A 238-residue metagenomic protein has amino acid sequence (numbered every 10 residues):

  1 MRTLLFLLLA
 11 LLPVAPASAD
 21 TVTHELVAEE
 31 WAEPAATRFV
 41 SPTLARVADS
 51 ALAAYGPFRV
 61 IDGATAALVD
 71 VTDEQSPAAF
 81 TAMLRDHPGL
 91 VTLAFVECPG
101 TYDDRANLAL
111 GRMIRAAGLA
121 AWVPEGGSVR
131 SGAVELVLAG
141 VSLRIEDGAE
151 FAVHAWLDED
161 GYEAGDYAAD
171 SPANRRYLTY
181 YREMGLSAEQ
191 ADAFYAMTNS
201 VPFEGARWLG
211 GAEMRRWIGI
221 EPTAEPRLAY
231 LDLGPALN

Functional and structural regions predicted by a protein language model:
M1-T3: Positively charged n-region of N-terminal signal peptides that target proteins for export
L5-P13: Bacterial N-terminal signal peptides
A17-T21: Boundary at the C-terminal end of the N-terminal hydrophobic targeting segment
V22-G89, E97-Y102, G148-E189, A196: Small-residue-centered hinge/linker elements
Q75, A79, A109, M113 (+6 more regions): Extracytoplasmic/secreted proteins, especially bacterial periplasmic and envelope-associated proteins
T92-L93, W122-G127, E146-E150, A188-T198 (+1 more regions): Surface-exposed patches in mature extracellular/periplasmic domains of secreted proteins
R115-D158: Glycine-rich beta-to-alpha active-site loop
D160-N238: Charged, glycine-interspersed solvent-exposed loop segments at helix/strand-loop junctions that cap or gate access
